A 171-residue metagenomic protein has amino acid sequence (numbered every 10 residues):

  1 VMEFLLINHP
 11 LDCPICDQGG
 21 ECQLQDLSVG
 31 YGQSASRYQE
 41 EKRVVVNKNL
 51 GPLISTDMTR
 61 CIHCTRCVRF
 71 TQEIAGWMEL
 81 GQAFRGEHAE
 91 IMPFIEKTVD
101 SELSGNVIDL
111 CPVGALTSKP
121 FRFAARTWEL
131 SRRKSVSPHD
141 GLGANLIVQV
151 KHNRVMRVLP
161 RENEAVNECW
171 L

Functional and structural regions predicted by a protein language model:
M2-S137, L142-A144, R154: Fe-S ferredoxin-like electron-transfer domains and their immediately adjacent linker/connector regions across
K151-L171: Extended active-site and interfacial segments that coordinate phosphate-rich ligands in large catalytic machineries
